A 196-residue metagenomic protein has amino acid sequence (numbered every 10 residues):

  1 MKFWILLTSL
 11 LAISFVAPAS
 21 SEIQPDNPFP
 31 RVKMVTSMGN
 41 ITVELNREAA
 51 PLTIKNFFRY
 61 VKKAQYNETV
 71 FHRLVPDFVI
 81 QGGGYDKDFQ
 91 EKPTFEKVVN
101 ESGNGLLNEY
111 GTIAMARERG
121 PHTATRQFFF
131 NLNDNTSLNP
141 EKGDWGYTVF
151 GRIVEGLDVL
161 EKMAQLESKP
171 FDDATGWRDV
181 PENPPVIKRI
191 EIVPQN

Functional and structural regions predicted by a protein language model:
I5-S14: Bacterial N-terminal signal peptides
F15-N196: Cyclophilin-like peptidyl-prolyl cis-trans isomerases
